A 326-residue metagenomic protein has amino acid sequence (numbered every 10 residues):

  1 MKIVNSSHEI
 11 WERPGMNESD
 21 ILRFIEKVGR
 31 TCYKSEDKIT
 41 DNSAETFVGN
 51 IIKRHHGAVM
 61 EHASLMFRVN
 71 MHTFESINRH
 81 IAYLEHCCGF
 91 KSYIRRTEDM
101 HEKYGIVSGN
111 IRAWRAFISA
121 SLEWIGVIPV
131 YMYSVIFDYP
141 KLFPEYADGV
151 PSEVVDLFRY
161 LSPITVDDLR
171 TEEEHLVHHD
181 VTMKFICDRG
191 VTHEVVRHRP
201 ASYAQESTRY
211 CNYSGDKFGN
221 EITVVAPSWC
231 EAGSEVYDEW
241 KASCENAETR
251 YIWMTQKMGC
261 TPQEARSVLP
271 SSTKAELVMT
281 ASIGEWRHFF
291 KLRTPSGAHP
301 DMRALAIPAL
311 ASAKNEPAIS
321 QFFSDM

Functional and structural regions predicted by a protein language model:
M1-M326: Family-specific signature for flavin-dependent thymidylate synthase
